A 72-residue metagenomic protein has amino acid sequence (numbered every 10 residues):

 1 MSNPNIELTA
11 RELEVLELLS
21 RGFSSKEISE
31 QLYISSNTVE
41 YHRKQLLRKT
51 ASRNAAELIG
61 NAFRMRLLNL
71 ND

Functional and structural regions predicted by a protein language model:
M1-S2, L70: Short, Lys/Arg-enriched, disordered terminal segments
S2-S36: Helix-turn-helix DNA-binding segment
E17, Y41, G60-N61: DNA-binding alpha-helical recognition surfaces that contact promoter or target DNA
S24-E57: Recognition helix of helix-turn-helix DNA-binding domains
R48-D72: Basic, Lys/Arg-enriched C-terminal extension of HTH/homeodomain DNA-binding domains
